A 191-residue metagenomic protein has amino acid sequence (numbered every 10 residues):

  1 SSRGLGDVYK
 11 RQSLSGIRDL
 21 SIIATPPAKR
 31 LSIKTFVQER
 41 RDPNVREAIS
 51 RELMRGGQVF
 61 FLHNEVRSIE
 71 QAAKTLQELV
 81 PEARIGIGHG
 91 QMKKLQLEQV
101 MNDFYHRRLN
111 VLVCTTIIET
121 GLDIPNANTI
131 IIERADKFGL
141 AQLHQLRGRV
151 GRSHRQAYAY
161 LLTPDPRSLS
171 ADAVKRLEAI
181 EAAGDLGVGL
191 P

Functional and structural regions predicted by a protein language model:
S2-Y9: Short, small-residue-biased leader/transition segments that mark boundaries at the very start of proteins
R3, P26-A28, A135-K137: Short, acidic/turn-prone active-site loops that include or flank metal/cofactor- and phosphate-binding residues
K10-R51: Interdomain hinge/linker at the junction between the two RecA-like core domains of SF2 helicases
D42-F60, N64, S68-Q71, T75-P191: C-terminal helicase module of SF1/SF2 nucleic-acid helicases/translocases
